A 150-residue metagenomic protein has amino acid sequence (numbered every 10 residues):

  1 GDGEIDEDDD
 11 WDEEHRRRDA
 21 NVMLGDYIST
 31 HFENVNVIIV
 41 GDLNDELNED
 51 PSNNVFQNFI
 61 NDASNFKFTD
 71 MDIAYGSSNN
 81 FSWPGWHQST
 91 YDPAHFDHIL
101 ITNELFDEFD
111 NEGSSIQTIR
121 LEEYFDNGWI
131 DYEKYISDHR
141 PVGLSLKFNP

Functional and structural regions predicted by a protein language model:
G1-E13: Active-site His/acidic residue clusters
W11-E33: A long, amphipathic alpha-helix that forms part of the scaffold/cap immediately adjacent to metal-dependent active
D26-I38, N44-P150: Metal-dependent phosphoester-hydrolase catalytic domains
